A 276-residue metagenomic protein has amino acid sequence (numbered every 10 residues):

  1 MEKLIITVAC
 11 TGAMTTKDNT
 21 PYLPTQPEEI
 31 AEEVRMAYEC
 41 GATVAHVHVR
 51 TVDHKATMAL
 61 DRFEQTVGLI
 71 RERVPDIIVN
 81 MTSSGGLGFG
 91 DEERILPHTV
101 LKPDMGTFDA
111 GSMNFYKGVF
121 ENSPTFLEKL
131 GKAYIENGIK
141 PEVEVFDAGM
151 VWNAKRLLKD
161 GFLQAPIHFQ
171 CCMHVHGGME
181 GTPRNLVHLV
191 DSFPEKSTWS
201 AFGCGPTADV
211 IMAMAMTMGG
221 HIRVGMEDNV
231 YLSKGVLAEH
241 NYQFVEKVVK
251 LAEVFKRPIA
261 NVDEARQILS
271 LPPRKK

Functional and structural regions predicted by a protein language model:
M1-Y22, T107-N114: N-terminal small/glycine-rich loop or linker at the start of catalytic domains across soluble metabolic enzymes
V8, K55-M81, K129-E136, H188-K196 (+1 more regions): Alpha-helix-loop-beta-strand connector modules within alpha/beta enzyme cores
D18, T43-Q65, F115, C172-M173 (+1 more regions): Glycine-rich, proline-tolerant flexible connector loops at the mouths of alpha/beta enzymes
I30, A37, H48, G106 (+4 more regions): Conserved, mostly hydrophobic/aromatic
A42-V52, V79-S83, E144, A265: Short beta-strand segments at enzyme active-site cores
T57-N122: Active-site beta->alpha loop and helix N-cap motifs at the rims of alpha/beta catalytic domains
M105-E227, A238: Catalytic alpha/beta core domains of metabolic enzymes, predominantly
V187, D191, A213-K276: Structured C-terminal cap/extension of enzyme domains
